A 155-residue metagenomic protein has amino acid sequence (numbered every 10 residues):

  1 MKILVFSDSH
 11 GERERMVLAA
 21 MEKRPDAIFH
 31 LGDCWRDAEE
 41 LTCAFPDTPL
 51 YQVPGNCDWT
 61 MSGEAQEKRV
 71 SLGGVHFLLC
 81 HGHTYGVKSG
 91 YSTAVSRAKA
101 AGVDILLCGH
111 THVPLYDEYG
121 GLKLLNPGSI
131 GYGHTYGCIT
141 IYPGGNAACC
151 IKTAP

Functional and structural regions predicted by a protein language model:
M1-T48, D58-A65, G74, G144 (+1 more regions): N-terminal active-site segment of His-dependent metallophosphoesterases
K2-I3, R15, E22, G73 (+3 more regions): Binuclear metal-dependent phosphoesterase catalytic core
V5-S7, A27-D33, Y51-N56, L78-H81 (+2 more regions): Active-site neighborhood of phospho(di)ester-bond hydrolases with catalytic His/Asp-centered motifs
H10-E14, W35-E39, C57-S62, Y85-G90 (+2 more regions): Active-site environment of divalent metal-dependent phosphoester hydrolases
E12-R13, L18, L79, G86-A98: Pre-active-site segment of Zn-dependent metallo-hydrolases
P49-K88: Helix-adjacent hinge/juxtasegments
E67-K68, P114, G137: Residue-level detector of beta-strand structural context in well-folded domains
